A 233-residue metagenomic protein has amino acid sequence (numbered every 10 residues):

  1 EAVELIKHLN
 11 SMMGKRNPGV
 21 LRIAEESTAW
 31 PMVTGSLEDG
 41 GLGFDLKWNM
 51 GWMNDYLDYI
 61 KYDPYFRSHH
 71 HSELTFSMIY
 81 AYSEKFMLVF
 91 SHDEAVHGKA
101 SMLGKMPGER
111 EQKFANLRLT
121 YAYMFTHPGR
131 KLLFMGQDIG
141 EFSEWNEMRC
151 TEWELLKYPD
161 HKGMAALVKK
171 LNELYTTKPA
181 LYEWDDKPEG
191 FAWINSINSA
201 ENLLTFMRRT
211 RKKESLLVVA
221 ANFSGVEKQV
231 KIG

Functional and structural regions predicted by a protein language model:
E1, E154: Aromatic- and acidic-residue-enriched carbohydrate-binding clefts of CAZyme catalytic domains
A2-E147, T176-I232: Conserved alpha/beta catalytic core and glycan-binding cleft of carbohydrate-active enzymes
E109-E111, L155-K162: A short acidic, glycine-rich active-site loop that binds or catalyzes chemistry on phosphate/adenosine moieties
T151: Active-site beta-strand/loop architecture of penicillin-binding DD-peptidases
P159-D185: Catalytic cores of secreted or luminal carbohydrate-active enzymes
